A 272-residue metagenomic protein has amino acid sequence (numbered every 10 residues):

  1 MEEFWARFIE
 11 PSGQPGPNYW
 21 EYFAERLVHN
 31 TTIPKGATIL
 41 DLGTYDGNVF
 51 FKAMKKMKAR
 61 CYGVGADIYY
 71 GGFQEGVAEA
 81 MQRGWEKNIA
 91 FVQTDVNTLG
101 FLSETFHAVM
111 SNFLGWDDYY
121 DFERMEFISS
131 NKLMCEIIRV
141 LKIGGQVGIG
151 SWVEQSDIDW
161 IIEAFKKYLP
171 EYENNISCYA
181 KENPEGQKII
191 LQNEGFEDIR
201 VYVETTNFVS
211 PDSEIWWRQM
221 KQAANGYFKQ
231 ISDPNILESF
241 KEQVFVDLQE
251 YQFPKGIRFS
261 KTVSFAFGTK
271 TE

Functional and structural regions predicted by a protein language model:
M1-A37, N48-K56, G72, R83: Conserved class I S-adenosyl-L-methionine
G13, P17, D46, A180-Q187 (+2 more regions): Conserved Class I S-adenosyl-L-methionine
V28, F51-M54, M134-I138, I162: A structural alpha-helix within SAM-dependent methyltransferase catalytic domains
L40-L99: Class I SAM-dependent methyltransferase SAM/SAH-binding core
N97-V109: A short acidic, Gly/Pro-enriched loop at the edge of an enzyme's catalytic core that lines a small-molecule cofactor
H107-S129, V153: A short SAM/SAH-binding and catalytic strip from SAM-dependent methyltransferases
E126-Q146: A short glycine-rich, Lys/Arg-flanked "PGG" loop and its adjoining helix->strand segment in the class I
Q146-P170: Conserved class I S-adenosyl-L-methionine
